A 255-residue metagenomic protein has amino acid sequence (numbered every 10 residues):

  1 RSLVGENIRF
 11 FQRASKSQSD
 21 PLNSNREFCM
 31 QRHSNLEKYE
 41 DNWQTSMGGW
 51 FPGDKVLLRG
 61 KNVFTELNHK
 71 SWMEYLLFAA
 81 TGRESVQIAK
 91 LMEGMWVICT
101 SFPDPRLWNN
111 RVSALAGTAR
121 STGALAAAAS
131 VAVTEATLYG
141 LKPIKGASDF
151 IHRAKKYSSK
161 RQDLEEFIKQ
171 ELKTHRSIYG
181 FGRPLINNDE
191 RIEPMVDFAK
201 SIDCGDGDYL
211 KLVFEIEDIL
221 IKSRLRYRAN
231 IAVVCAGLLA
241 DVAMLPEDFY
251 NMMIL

Functional and structural regions predicted by a protein language model:
R1-L3, R9-A14: N-terminal mitochondrial targeting presequence
E6-N7, S24: N-terminal leader/targeting signatures
N7-I8, S19: Generic N-terminal initiation segments characterized by hydrophobic and/or small/turn-forming residues
D20-L255: Non-transmembrane, aqueous-exposed alpha-helical and coiled segments at domain scale
